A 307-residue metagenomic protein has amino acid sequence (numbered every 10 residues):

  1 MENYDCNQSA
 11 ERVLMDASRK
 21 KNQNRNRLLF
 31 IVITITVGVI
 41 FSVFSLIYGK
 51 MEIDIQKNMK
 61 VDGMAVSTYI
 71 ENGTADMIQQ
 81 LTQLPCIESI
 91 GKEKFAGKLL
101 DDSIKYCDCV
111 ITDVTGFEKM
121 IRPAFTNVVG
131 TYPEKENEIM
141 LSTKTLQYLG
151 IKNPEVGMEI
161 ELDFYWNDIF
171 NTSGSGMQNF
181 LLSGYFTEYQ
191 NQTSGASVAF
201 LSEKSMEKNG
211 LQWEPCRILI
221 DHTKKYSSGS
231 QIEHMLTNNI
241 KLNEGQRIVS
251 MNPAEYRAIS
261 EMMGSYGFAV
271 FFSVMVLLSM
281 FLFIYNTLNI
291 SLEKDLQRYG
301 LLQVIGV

Functional and structural regions predicted by a protein language model:
M1-F41, M51: N-terminal Sec/SRP start-transfer signal
D5-C6, I47, M51, N289 (+1 more regions): Cytoplasmic juxtamembrane amphipathic helix immediately C-terminal to a transmembrane segment
A17, I55-M59, L301-V304: Short amphipathic alpha-helical coupling elements at transmembrane boundaries
I35-L46, M275-M280, I284: Hydrophobic alpha-helical membrane-associated segments
Y48-Y256: Basic-flanked hydrophobic alpha-helices used for secretion and membrane insertion
I259-V276: N-terminal membrane-entry
L282-V307: Interfacial "coupling" helices/loops that link adjacent transmembrane helices in transporter permeases
